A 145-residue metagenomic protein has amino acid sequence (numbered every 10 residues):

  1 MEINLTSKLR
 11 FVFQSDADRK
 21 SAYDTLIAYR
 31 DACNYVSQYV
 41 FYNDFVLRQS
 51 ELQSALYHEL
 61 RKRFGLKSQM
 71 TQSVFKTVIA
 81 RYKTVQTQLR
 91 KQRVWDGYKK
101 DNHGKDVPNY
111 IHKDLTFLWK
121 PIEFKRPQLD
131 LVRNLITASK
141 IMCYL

Functional and structural regions predicted by a protein language model:
M1-L145: Nucleic-acid substrate recognition interfaces
